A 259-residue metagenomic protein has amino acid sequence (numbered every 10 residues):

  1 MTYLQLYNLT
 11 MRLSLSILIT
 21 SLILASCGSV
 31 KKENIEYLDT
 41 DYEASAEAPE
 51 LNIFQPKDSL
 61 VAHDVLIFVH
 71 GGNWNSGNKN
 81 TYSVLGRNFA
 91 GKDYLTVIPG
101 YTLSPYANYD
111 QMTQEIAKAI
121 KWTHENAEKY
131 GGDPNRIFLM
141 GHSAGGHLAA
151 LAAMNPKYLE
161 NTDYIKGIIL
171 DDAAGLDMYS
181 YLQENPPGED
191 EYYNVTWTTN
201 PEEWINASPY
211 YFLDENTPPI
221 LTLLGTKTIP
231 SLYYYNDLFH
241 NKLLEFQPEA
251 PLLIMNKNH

Functional and structural regions predicted by a protein language model:
G28-L60: N-terminal cap/lid segment of alpha/beta-hydrolase-fold proteins
A62-G71: Short beta-strand element of the alpha/beta-hydrolase
N80-I98: Short amphipathic alpha-helix adjacent to the substrate-entry channel of hydrolases
A107-E128: Alpha/beta-hydrolase active-site loop
K121-Q183: Primarily recognizes the serine-hydrolase "nucleophile elbow" in alpha/beta-hydrolase and SGNH/GDSL folds
M178-Y211: Mobile cap/lid helix-loop segments that gate and shape the active-site cleft of serine hydrolases
T222-L224: Short beta-strand/loop motif that positions the catalytic acidic residue of the alpha/beta-hydrolase fold
I229-D237: Conserved alpha/beta-hydrolase "acid-adjacent" motif
